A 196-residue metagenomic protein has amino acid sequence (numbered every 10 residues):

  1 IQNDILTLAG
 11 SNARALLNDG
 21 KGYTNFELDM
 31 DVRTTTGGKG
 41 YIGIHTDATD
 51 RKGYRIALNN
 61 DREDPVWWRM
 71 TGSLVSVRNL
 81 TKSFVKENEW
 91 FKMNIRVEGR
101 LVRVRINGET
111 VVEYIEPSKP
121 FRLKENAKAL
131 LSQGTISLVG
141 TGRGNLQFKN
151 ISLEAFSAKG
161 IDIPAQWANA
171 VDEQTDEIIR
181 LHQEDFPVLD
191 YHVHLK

Functional and structural regions predicted by a protein language model:
I1-W167: Carbohydrate-interacting regions of secretory-pathway proteins
P164-K196: An N-terminally biased module of ancient metal coordination in phosphate/nucleic-acid-related enzymes
